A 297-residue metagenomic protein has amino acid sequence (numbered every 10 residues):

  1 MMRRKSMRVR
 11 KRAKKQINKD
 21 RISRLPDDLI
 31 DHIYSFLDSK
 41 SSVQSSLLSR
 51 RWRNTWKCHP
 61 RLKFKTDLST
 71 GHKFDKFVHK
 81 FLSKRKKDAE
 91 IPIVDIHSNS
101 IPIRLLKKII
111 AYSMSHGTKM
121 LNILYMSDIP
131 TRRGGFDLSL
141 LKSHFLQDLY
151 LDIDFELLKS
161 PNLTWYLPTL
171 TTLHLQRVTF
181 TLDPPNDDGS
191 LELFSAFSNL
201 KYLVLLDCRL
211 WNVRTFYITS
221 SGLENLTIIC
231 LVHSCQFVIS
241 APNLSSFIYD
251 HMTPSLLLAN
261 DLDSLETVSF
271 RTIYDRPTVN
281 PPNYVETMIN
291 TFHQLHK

Functional and structural regions predicted by a protein language model:
M1-K11: PEST-like, low-complexity acidic/proline-rich intrinsically disordered segments, predominantly at protein N-termini
M2-R3, K15-R209, Y217-T219: Leucine-rich repeat
K19, D31, S69, H79 (+2 more regions): Innate immune receptor modules and recognition interfaces
A111-Y112, D137-H144, P161-L170, P185-N199 (+5 more regions): A structural signal for leucine-rich repeat
E156, F180, L210-W211, V232-S234 (+1 more regions): Short beta-turn/strand-loop junction motif enriched in small, turn-promoting residues
V178, C208-R209, L231, L244 (+1 more regions): Serine/threonine-enriched low-complexity regions in disordered or flexible coil/loop segments
L205, N225-L226: Blade-edge beta-strand/turn elements of extracellular beta-propeller and related beta-sheet repeat scaffolds
